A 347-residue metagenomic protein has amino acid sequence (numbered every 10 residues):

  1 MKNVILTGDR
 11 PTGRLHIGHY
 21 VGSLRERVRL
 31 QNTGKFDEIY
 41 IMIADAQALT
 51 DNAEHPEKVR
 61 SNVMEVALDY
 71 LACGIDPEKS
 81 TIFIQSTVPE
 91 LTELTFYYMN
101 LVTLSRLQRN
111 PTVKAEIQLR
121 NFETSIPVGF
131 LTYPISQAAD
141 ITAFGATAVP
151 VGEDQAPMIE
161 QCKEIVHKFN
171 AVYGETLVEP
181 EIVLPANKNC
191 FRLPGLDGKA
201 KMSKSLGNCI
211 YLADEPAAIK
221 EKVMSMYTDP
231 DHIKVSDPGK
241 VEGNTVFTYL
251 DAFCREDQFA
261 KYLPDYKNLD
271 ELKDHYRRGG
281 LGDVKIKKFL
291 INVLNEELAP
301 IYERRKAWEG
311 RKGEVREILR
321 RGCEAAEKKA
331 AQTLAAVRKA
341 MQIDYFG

Functional and structural regions predicted by a protein language model:
M1-K2, G347: Basic/polar N-terminal segments that are highly enriched at the extreme N-terminus, encompassing both cleavable
K2-A139, E296-L298, K306: N-terminal Rossmann-like or analogous alpha/beta NTP/dinucleotide-binding catalytic cores that position adenine
P11, V149-P150, N208: A generic structural motif
Y20, L24, L91, Q155 (+2 more regions): Short alpha-helical patches at coil-to-helix transitions and adjacent helical residues in well-structured domains
P111-A115, L119-F169, Y173, P194-D197: Internal, conserved structured core segments that host functional sites
P157, K163-G347: Conserved nucleotide- and phosphate/pyrophosphate-binding catalytic cores in adenylate/nucleotidyl-handling enzymes
